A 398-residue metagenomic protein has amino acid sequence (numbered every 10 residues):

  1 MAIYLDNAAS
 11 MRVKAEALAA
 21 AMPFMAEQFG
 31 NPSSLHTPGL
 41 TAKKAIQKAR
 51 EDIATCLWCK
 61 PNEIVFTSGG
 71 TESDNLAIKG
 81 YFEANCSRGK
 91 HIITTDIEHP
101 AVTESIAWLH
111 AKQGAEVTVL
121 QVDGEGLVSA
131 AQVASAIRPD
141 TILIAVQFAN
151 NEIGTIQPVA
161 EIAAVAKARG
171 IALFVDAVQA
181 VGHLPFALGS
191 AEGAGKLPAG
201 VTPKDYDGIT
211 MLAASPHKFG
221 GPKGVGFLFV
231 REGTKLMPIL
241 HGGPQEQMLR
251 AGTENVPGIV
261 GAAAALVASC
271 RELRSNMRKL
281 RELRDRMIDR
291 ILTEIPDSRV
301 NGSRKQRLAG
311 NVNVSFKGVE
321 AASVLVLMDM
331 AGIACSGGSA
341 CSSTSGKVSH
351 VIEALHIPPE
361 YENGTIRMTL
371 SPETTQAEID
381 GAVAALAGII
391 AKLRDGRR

Functional and structural regions predicted by a protein language model:
M1-R398: Pyridoxal 5′-phosphate
